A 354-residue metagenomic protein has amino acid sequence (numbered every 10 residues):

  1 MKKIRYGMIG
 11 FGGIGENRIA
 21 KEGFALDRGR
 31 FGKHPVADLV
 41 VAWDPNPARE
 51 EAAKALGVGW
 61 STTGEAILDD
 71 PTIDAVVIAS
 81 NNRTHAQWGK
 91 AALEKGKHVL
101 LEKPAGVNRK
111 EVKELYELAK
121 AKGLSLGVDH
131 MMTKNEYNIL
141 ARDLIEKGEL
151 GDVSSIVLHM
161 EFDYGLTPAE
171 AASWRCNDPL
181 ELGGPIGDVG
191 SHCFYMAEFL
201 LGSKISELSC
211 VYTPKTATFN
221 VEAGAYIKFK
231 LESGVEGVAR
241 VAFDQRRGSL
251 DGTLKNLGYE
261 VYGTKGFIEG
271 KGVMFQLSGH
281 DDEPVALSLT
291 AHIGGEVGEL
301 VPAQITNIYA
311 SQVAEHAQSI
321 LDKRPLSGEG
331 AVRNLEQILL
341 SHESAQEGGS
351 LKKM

Functional and structural regions predicted by a protein language model:
M1-K3, A75-V77, N220, E232 (+3 more regions): C-terminal helix-rich "cap/oligomerization" subdomain common to oxidoreductases
M1-L56: N-terminal Rossmann-like dinucleotide-binding module
I14, M132-F219, G348: Predominantly a Rossmann-like dinucleotide-binding segment in NAD(P)-dependent oxidoreductases
V58-L118: Beta-loop-alpha module in the N-terminal Rossmann-like domain of NAD(P)-dependent dehydrogenases, especially those
T62, L101-E102, L126-V128, G270: Hydrophobic residues in well-ordered beta-strands that form the structural core
E114-M132, D152-S155: Rossmann-fold dehydrogenase core element
Y195-Q276, A310-R324: Contiguous beta-strand/loop segments that form the cofactor/metal-binding neighborhood of enzyme cores
